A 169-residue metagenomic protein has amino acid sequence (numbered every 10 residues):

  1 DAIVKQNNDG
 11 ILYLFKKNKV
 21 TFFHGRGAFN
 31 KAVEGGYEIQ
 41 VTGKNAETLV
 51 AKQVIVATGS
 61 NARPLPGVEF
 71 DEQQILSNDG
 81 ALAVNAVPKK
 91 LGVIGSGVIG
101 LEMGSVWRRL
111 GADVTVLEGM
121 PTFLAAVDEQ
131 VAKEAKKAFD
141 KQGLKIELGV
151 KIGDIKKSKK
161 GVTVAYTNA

Functional and structural regions predicted by a protein language model:
D1-A2, A126: Charge-dense, low-complexity intrinsically disordered segments
A2-Y13, E134-K141: A non-catalytic, amphipathic alpha-helix used as a structural packing/dimerization or gating element in enzyme scaffolds
K5-I94, A165-A169: FAD-binding core/adjacent interface of flavoenzyme oxidoreductases
T21-H24, A28-V41, L110-A169: A Rossmann-like FAD-binding core segment of flavoenzymes
I94-G97, V127: Glycine-rich Rossmann-fold phosphate-binding loop(s) that bind the pyrophosphate of adenine dinucleotide cofactors
G100-L101: N-terminal Rossmann-fold NAD(P) dinucleotide-binding loop
W107: Short hydrophobic alpha-helical segments of the AMP-binding
